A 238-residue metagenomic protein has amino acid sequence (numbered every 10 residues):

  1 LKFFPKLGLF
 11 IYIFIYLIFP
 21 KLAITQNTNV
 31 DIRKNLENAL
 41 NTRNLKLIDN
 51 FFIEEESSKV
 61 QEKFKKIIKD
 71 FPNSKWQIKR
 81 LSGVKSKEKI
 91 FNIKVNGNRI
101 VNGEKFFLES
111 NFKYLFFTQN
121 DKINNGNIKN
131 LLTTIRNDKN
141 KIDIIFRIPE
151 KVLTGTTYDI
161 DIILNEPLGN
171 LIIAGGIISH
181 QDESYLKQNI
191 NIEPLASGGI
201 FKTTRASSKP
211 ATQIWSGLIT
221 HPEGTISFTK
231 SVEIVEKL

Functional and structural regions predicted by a protein language model:
K2-P5, L9-N41: Short, low-complexity N-terminal intrinsically disordered segments enriched in polar/charged residues
L45-I100, K105: Short solvent-exposed beta->alpha transition segments
F106-D143: Short beta-strand edge/turn micro-motifs at domain boundaries
R147-L153: Short beta-strand segments of immunoglobulin-like
Y158-P167: Short edge beta-strand/loop segments characteristic of extracellular beta-sandwich folds
P194-K202: Aromatic sugar-binding surface patches on proteins that engage polysaccharides or sugar-phosphate polymers
R205-T212: Surface-exposed, short loops/turns at beta-strand junctions within beta-sandwich domains
T220-T229: Short acidic/polar inter-strand loop motif in beta-rich domains
